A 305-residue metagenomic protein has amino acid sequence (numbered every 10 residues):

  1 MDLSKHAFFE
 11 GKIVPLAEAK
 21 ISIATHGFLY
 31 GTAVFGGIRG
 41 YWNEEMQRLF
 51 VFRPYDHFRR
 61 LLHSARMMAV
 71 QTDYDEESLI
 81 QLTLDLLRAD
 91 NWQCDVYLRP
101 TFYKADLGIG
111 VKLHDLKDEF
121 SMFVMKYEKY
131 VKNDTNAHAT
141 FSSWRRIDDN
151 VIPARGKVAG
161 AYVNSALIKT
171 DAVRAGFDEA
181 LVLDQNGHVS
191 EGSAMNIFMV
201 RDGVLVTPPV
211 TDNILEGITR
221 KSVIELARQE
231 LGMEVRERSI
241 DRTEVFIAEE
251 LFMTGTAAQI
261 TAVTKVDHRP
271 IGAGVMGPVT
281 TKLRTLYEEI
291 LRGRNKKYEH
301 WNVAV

Functional and structural regions predicted by a protein language model:
M1-Y74, S78-D85, G108-V305: Helix-start/capping segments and mature chain N-termini
D90-W92: Non-catalytic accessory segments adjacent to catalytic cores
D95-F102: ATP-grasp fold ATP-binding core
A105: Active-site loop/lid in soluble adenylation, ligation, and acyl-transfer enzymes
